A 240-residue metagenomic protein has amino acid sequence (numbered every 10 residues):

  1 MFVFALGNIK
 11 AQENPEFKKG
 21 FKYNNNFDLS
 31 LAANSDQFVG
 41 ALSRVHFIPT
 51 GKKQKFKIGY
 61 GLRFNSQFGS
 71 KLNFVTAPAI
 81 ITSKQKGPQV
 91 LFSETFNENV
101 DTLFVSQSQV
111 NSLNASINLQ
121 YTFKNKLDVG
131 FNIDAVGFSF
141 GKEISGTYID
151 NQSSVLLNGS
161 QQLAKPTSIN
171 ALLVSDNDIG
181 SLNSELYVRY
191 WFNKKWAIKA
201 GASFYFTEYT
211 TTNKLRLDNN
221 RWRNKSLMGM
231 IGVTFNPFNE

Functional and structural regions predicted by a protein language model:
A11-I80, N236-E240: Short glycine/proline- and aromatic-enriched beta-strand/turn motifs that initiate or cap beta-hairpins
F17-F27, K52-Y60, N125-F131, K194-I198 (+1 more regions): Outer-envelope beta-barrel architecture signal
F21-N25, S35-G40, Q54-F56, Q109-L113 (+2 more regions): Residues that define the transmembrane beta-barrel architecture of outer-membrane proteins
N26-L31, V45, V100-V105, I169-V174 (+1 more regions): Extracellular loop and loop/strand-boundary signature of outer-membrane beta-barrel proteins
L31, G40-I48, L62-F64, A115-Y121 (+4 more regions): Residues on the lipid-exposed face of transmembrane beta-strands in outer-membrane beta-barrel proteins
V39-L42, G69-A79, G141-D150, V155 (+1 more regions): Outer-membrane beta-barrel translocator domains and adjoining extracellular loop/strand segments of Gram-negative
G59-A115, T122: Outer-membrane beta-barrel translocator/channel fold
L182-E240: Predominantly the C-terminal beta-signal and adjacent terminal strand-loop region of outer-membrane beta-barrel
